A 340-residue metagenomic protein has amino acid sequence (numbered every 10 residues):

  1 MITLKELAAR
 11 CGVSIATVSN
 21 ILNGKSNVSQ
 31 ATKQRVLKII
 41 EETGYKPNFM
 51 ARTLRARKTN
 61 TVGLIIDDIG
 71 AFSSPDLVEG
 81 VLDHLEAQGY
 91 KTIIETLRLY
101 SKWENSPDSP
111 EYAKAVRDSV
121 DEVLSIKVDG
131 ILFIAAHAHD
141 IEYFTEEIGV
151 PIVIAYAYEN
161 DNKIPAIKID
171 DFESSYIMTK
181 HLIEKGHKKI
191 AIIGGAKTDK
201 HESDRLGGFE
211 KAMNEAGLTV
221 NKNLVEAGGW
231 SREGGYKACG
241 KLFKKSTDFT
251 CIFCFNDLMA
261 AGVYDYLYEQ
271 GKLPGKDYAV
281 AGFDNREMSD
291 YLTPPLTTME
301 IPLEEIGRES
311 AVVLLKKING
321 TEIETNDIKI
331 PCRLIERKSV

Functional and structural regions predicted by a protein language model:
M1-N60, S73, L77, V340: N-terminal helix-turn-helix DNA-binding module of bacterial transcription factors
S14, N60, D129, H187-K189 (+1 more regions): Short acidic/polar active-site loop segments enriched in Thr and Asp
N60-I177: Alpha-helical recognition/docking segments in bacterial nutrient-uptake and carbohydrate-utilization systems
D67-D76, E95-K114, I167-I177, I193-A238 (+4 more regions): Hinge/beta->alpha junction and helix N-cap segments in small-molecule ligand-binding domains
V123-I134, A191-I193, V225, S246-L258 (+1 more regions): Periplasmic-binding protein-like
K188-K189, V220-L224, L273-A279: Short acidic capping loops at alpha-helix termini that bridge into adjacent secondary structure
G240-V340: Flexible loop/turn connectors
